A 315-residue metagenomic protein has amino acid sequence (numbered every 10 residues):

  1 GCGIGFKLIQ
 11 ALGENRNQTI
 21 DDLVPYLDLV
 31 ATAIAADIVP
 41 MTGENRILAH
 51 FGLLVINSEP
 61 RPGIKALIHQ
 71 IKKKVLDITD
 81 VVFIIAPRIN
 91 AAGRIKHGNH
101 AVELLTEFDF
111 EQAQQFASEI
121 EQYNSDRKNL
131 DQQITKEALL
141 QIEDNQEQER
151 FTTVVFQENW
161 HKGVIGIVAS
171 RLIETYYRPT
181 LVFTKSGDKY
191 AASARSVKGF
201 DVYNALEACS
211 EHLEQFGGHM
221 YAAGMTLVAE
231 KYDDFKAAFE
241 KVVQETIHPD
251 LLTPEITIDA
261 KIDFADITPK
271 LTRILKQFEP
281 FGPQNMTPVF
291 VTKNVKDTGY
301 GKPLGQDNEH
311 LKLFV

Functional and structural regions predicted by a protein language model:
G1: Histidine/acidic-residue-rich, glycine-tolerant segments that coordinate divalent metal ions
G13-Y232, A237, H248, E255 (+1 more regions): Hydrophobic helix-and-loop "lid/oligomerization" segment in the mid-to-C-terminal part of catalytic domains
V242-V243: Extended, domain-scale alpha-helical bundle/helix-rich regions
A260-V315: Accessory interdomain/linker segments of ATP-dependent helicases and helicase-like nucleic-acid enzymes that mediate
